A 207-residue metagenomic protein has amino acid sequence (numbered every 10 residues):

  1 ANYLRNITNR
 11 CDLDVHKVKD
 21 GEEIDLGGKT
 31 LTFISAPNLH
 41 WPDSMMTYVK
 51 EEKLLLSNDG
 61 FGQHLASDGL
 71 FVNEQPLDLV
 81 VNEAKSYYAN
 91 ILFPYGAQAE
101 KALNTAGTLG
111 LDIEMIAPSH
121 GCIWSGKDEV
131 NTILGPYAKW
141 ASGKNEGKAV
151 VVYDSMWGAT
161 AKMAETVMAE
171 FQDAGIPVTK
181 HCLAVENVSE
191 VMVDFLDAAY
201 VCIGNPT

Functional and structural regions predicted by a protein language model:
L4-R5, T160: Hydrophobic packing residues within well-ordered alpha-helices of enzyme cores
T8-E74: Catalytic core of the metallo-beta-lactamase
V18, I34, W41-S44, K101-N104 (+2 more regions): A generic local structural motif
L31-P37, I91-Y95, P177-L183: Short, flexible loop segments at the rims of nucleotide/cofactor-binding pockets, characterized by
K50, L54-N82, N90-K144: Divalent-metal (often Zn2+) His-rich catalytic cores of metallo-beta-lactamase-fold enzymes
D128-T207: N-terminal beta1-alpha1-beta2 submodule of the flavodoxin-like/Rossmannoid cofactor-binding fold
